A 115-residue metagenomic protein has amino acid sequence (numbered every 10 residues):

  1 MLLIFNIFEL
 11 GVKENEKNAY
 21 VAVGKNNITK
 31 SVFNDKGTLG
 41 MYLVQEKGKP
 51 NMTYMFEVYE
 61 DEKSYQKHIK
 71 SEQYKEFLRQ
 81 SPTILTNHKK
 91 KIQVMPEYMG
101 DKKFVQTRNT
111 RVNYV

Functional and structural regions predicted by a protein language model:
I4-G11, G40-I69, N113: Short, well-ordered beta-strand segments in beta-rich or mixed alpha/beta enzyme and ligand-binding folds
I4-I7, K17, N27-T29, M41-V44 (+2 more regions): Short acidic/polar alpha-helix capping motifs at helix-coil junctions
G11-V21: Short, surface-exposed ligand-recognition loops at beta-strand->loop->(often short) alpha-helix junctions that present
N26-L39, V58-V94: An amphipathic, aromatic/His-enriched active-site/gating alpha helix that lines ligand/cofactor pockets
Y42-N51, R79-V115: Glycine-rich beta-strand-turn "strand-cap" elements at beta-sheet edges
